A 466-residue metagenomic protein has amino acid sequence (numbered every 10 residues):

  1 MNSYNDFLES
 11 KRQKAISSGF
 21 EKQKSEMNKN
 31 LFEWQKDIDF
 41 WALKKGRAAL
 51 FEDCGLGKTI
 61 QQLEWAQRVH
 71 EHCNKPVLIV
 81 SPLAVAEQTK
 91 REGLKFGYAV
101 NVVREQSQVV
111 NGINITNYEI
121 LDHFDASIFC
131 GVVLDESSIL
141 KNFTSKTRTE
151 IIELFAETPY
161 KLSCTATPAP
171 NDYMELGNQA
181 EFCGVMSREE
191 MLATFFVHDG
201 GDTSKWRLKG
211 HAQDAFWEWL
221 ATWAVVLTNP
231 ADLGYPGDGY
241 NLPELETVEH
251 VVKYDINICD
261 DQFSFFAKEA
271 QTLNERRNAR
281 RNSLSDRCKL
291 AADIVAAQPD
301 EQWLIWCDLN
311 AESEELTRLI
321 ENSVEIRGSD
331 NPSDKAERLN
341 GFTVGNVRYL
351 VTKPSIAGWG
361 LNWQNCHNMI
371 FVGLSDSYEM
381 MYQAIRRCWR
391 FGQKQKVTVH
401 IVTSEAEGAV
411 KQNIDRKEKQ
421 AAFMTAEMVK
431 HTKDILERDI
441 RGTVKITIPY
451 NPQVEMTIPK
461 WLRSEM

Functional and structural regions predicted by a protein language model:
K11-F51: Conserved pre-motif I regulatory segment
K45-W65: Walker A/P-loop
T59-E64, C73-K95, P170-E175, D308-N310: Conserved Walker A/P-loop ATP-binding site and its immediately adjacent core in helicase/helicase-like ATPase domains
N74-P76, K95, G131, I139 (+3 more regions): Conserved P-loop NTPase motor "coupling/switch" region that bridges the ATPase
A84-S107, M186: Conserved helix-turn-beta segment of the N-terminal RecA-like "Helicase ATP-binding" lobe in SF1/SF2 helicases
L233-G328: Conserved helicase/translocase motor-coupling segment
L304-W306, E314-E315, E321-A357: Conserved helicase ATPase core of P-loop NTP-dependent helicases/translocases
D376-M466: A conserved SF2-helicase RecA2
